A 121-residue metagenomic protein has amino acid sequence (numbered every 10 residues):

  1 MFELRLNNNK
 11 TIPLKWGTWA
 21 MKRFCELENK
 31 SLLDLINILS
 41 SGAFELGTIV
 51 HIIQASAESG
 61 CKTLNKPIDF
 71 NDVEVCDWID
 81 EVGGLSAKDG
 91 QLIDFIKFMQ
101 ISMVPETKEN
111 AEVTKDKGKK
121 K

Functional and structural regions predicted by a protein language model:
M1-L6, K10, E26-G47, L64-K121: Charged interaction scaffolds used for protein-protein
I12-L14: Short hydrophobic-aromatic micro-motifs
G17: Residue-level signal for threonine
M21-F24: A short local loop/turn or secondary-structure capping micro-motif enriched for an aromatic residue
H51-A55, S59: Short, residue-level hotspots on alpha-helical faces of the histone-fold and other alpha-helical interaction modules
